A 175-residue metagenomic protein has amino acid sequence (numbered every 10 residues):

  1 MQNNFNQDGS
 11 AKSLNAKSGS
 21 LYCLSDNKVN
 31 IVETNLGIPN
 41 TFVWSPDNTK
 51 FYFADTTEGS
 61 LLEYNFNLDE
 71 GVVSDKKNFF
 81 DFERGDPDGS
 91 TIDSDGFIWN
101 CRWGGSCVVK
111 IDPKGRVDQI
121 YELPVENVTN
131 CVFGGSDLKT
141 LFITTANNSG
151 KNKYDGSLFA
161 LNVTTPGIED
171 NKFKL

Functional and structural regions predicted by a protein language model:
M1-D8, K12, F51-E58, I98-W103 (+1 more regions): Conserved beta-strand positions in repeat-built beta-propeller and related beta-rich domains
M1-N4, N15-S20, V32-K50, D81-F97 (+2 more regions): Beta-rich, blade/repeat-based domains predominating in secreted/periplasmic proteins but also intracellular
A16-S18, E58, V73, G105 (+1 more regions): A detector of repeated loop/turn-to-beta-strand junctions in beta-rich toroidal repeat architectures
G19-Y22, S60-L62, C107-V109, S157-F159: A short loop-to-beta-strand structural motif that recurs across blades of beta-propeller domains
S25-D26, V109-Q119, N127, G135 (+1 more regions): Flexible "stalk/tail and boundary" regions
K28-T34, S74-D81, R116-Y121: A short beta-strand motif characteristic of beta-propeller blades
G59-Y64, L68, K76, F80-R116: Loop/turn-rich, solvent-exposed surfaces of beta-rich toroidal or solenoidal domains
Y64-G71, N162-E169: Short loop/turn segments immediately following beta-strands, especially the blade-tip and inter-blade linker loops
